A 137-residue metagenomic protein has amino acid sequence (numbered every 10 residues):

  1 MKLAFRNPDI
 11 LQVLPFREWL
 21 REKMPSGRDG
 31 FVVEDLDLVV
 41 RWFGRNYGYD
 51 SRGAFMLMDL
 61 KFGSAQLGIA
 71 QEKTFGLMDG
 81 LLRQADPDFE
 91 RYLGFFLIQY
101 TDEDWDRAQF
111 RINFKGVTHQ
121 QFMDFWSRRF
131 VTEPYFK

Functional and structural regions predicted by a protein language model:
M1-E34, R129-K137: Acidic-basic catalytic patches of nuclease active cores, encompassing PD-(D/E)XK and other metal-cofactor nuclease
V13-L20, L93-K137: Domain-level recognition of nuclease-like catalytic cores that cleave nucleotide substrates
G30-D35, R52-A54, Y92: A structure-centric signal for secondary-structure junctions around beta-strands
V33, F62-G116: Catalytic cores of nucleic-acid endonucleases
E34-R41, N46-G48: Short acidic loop-to-beta-strand element that houses the catalytic metal-binding Asp/Glu of nuclease active sites
L38-V40, G53-G63: Conserved catalytic cores of phosphodiester-cleaving nucleases, focusing on short active-site segments
G44-G53, A85-F89: Short, solvent-exposed loop/turn segments that connect beta-strands within catalytic domains and beta-strand-rich
